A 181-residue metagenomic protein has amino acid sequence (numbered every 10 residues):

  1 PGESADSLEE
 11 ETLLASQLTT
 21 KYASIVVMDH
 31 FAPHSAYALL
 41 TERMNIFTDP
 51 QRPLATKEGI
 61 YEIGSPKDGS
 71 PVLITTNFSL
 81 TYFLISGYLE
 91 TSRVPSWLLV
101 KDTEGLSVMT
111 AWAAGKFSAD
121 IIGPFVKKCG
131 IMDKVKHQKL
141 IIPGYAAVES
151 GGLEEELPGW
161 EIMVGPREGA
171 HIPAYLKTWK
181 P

Functional and structural regions predicted by a protein language model:
P1-M132, P143-Y145, L153, I162-G169 (+2 more regions): Conserved mixed alpha/beta catalytic, RNA-binding, or beta-rich assembly cores of soluble enzyme, regulatory
H137, E155-I162: C-terminal beta-sandwich/jelly-roll accessory domains of carbohydrate-active enzymes
